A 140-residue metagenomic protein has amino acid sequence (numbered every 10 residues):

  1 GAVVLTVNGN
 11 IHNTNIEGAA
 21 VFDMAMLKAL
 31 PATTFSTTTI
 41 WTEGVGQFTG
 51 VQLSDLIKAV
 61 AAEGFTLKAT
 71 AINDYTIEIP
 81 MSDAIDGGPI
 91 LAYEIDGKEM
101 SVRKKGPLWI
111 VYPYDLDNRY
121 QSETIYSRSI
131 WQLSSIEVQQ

Functional and structural regions predicted by a protein language model:
G1-Q140: N-terminal intrinsically disordered, low-complexity segments enriched in P/E/S/T
